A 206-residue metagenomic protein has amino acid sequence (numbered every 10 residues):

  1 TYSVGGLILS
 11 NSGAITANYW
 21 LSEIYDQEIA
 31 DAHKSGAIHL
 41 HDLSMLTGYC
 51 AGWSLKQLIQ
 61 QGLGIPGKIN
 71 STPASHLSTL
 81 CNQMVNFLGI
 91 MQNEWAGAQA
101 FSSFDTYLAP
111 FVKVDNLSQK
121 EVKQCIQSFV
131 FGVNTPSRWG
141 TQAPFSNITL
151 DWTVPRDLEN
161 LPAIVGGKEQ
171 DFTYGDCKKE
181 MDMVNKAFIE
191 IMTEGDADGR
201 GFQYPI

Functional and structural regions predicted by a protein language model:
T1-I206: Conserved catalytic cores of very large enzyme subunits
